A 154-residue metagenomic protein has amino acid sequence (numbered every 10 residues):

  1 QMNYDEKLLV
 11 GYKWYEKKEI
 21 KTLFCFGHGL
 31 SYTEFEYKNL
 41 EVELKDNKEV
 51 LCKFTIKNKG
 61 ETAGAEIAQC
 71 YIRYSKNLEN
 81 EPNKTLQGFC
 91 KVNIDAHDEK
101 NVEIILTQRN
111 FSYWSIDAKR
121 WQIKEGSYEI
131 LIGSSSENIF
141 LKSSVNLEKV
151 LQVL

Functional and structural regions predicted by a protein language model:
Q1-A65, Y71-R73, E125, E129-G133 (+2 more regions): Secreted, periplasmic, or luminal enzymes acting at the cell surface/secretory milieu
G27-G29, Y71, T85-G88, K119-W121: Short intrinsically disordered coil segments
A63-C70, P82, W114-D117: Short, hydrophobic/aromatic beta-strand segments
L78-I116: Intrinsically disordered, low-complexity Pro/Gly/Ser/Thr-rich segments with frequent PxxP/GP/PP motifs and embedded
C90, L147-K149: Short, solvent-exposed aromatic-acidic interface loops
E99, N138-F140: Short, mixed charged/polar active-site loops that provide acid/base catalysis or chelate metal/phosphate cofactors
I105-S135: Short, surface-exposed ligand- or partner-binding patches at beta-edge/loop junctions that are enriched in aromatics
L141-V145: Edge beta-strands of extracellular beta-sandwich domains
